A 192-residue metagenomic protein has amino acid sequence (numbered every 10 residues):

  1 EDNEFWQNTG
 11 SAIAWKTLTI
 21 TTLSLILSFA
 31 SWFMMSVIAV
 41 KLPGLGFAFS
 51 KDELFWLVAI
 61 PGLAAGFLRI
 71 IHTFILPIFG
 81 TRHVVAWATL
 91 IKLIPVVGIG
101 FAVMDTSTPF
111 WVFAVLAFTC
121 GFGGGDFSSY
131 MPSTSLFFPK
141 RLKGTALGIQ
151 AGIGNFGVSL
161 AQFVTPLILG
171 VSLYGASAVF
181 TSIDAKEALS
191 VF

Functional and structural regions predicted by a protein language model:
K16-F47, A161-T165: Extracytoplasmic
S24, L57, L116, T134 (+1 more regions): Hydrophobic alpha-helical segments of secondary membrane carriers
W56-I75: Central cavity-lining transmembrane alpha-helices of secondary-active solute carriers, predominantly the Major
L90-T106: C-terminal ends and interior cores of transmembrane alpha-helices in multi-pass membrane transporters/permeases
P95, P109-G125: Hydrophobic core of transmembrane alpha-helices in multi-pass small-molecule transporters, especially MFS/SLC-type
G124, G144-G170: Glycine-rich segments within core transmembrane alpha-helices of 12-TM secondary carriers
G125-P139: Intracellular juxtamembrane helix-capping segments at the cytosolic ends of symmetry-related transmembrane helices
